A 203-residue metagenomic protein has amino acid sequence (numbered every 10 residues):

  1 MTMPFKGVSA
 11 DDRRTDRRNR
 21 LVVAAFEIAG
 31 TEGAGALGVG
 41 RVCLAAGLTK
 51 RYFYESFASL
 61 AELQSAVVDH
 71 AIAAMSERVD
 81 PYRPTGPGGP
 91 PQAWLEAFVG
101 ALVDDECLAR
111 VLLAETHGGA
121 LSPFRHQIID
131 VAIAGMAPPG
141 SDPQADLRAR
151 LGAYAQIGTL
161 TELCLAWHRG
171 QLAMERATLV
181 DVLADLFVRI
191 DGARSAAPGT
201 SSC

Functional and structural regions predicted by a protein language model:
M1-F5, A134, P138, A166-C203: C-terminal peripheral helix-coil segments that are non-catalytic and often amphipathic
V8, R14-R41: Short, amphipathic alpha-helix enriched in basic
R17, L21-A29, A71, M75 (+3 more regions): Short hydrophobic clusters on alpha-helical segments that form packing/core surfaces in small helical domains
I28-E62, A66: Helix-turn-helix
V39, V67-S76: Short, basic, alpha-helical segments at the C-terminal edge of helix-turn-helix-like DNA-binding modules
E77-E106: Hydrophobic alpha-helical connector segments
V99-P123, A137, L165: Amphipathic alpha-helical segments used for helix-helix packing
G118-E162, A177-D181, D185-V188: Amphipathic alpha-helical packing segments from all-alpha helical-bundle domains
